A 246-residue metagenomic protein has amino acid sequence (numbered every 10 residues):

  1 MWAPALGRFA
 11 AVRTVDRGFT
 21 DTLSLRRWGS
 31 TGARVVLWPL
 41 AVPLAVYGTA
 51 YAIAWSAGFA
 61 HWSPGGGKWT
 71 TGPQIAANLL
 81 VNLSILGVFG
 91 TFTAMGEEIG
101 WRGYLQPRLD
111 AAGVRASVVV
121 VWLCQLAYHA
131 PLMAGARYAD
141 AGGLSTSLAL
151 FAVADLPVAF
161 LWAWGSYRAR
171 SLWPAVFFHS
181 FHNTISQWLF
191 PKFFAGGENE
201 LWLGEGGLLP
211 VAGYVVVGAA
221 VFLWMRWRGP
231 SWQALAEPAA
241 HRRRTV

Functional and structural regions predicted by a protein language model:
M1-A41, A52-T70, A219-A239: Membrane-helix interface linkers and caps
A3-R8, V42, V46-A50, V121 (+7 more regions): Alpha-helical transmembrane segments of multipass membrane proteins
V36-A41, L83-S84, R115-V120, A149-V153 (+2 more regions): Hydrophobic alpha-helical transmembrane segments
G66-I85, A139-V153, E205: Juxtamembrane helix-entry segments on the extracytoplasmic side of multipass membrane proteins
A77-F92, A152-L161, G207-V216: Hydrophobic alpha-helical transmembrane segments
M95-C124, R137, Y167-S171: Membrane-interface helix/loop boundary segments of multi-pass membrane proteins
V119, L123, A141-G204: Functionally important transmembrane alpha-helices
S180-V246: C-terminal membrane module of polytopic membrane proteins
